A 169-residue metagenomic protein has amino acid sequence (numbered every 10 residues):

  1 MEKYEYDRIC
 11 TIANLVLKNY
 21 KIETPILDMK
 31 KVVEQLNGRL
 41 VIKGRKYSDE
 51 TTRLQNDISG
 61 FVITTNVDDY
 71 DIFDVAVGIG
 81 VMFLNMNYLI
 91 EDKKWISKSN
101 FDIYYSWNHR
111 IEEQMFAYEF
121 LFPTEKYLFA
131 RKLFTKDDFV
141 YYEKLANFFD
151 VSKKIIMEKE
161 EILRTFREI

Functional and structural regions predicted by a protein language model:
M1-I169: Active-site hotspot residues in diverse enzymes, especially metal/ion-binding acidic/histidine motifs
